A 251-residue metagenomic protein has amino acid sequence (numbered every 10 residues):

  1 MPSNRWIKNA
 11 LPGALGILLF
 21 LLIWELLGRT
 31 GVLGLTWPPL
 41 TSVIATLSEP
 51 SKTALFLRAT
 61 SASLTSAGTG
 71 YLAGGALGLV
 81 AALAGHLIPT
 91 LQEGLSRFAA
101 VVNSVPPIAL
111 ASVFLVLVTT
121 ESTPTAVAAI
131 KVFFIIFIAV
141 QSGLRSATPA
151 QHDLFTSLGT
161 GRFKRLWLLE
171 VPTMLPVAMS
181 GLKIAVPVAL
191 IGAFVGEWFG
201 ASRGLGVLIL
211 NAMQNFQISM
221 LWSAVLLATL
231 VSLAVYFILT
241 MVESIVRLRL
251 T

Functional and structural regions predicted by a protein language model:
M1-L18, F237-T251: Transmembrane alpha-helical segments of polytopic membrane transport and secretion proteins
R5, R29-L72: Periplasmic/extracellular loop-to-transmembrane helix junction in inner-membrane transport proteins
T69-A99: Transmembrane-helix boundary motif in ABC transporter permease subunits
P89, R145, P176, W222-T251: C-terminal transmembrane helix and the adjacent membrane-cytosol boundary/short C-terminal tail of inner/organellar
A100-I135, S142-G143: Generic hydrophobic transmembrane alpha-helix motif, especially the helices
V116, L144, I191-A228, R247-T251: Glycine-rich helix-loop "coupling/hinge" segments at transmembrane-helix boundaries in multipass transporters
A126-I130, F163-G196, W222-S223, L227 (+2 more regions): Transmembrane alpha-helices
A139-I184, L205, I209: Short cytoplasmic-facing helical segments at TM-TM junctions of multi-pass membrane proteins
